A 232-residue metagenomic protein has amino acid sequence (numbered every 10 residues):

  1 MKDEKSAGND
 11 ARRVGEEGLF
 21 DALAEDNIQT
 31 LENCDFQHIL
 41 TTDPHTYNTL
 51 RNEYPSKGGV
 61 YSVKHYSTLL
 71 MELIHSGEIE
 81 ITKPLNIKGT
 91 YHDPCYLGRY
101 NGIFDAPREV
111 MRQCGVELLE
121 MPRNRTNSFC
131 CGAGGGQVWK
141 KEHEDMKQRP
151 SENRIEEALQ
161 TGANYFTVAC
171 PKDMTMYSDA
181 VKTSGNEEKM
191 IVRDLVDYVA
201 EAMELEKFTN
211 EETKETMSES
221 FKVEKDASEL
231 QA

Functional and structural regions predicted by a protein language model:
M1-A232: Iron-sulfur cluster-binding electron-transfer modules in prokaryotic oxidoreductases
